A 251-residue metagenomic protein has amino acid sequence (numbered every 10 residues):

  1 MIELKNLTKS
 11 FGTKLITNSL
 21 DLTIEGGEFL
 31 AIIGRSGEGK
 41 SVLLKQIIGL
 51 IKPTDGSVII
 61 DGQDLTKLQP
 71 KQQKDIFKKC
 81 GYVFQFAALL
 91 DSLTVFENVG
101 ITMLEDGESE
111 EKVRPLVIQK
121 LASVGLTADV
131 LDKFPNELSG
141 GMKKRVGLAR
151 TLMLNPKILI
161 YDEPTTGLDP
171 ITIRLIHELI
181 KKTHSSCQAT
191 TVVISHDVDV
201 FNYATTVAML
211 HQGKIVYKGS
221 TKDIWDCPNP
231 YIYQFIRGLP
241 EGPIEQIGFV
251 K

Functional and structural regions predicted by a protein language model:
I48: Helix-to-loop junction immediately C-terminal to a conserved catalytic motif
D64, E111-D129: Conserved ABC ATPase "signature" region
F134-L138, M142: Conserved ABC ATPase signature
M153-K157: A short, proline-enriched helix->beta-strand linker immediately N-terminal to the Walker B motif in ABC-type P-loop
L159-D162: Catalytic Walker B motif of ABC-type/P-loop ATPase nucleotide-binding domains
